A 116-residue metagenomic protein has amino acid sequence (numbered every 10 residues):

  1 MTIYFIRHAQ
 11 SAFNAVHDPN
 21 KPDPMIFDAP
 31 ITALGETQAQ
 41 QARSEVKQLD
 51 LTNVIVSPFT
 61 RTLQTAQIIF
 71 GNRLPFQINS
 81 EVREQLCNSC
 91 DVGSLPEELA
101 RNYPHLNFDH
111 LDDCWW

Functional and structural regions predicted by a protein language model:
T2-L74, I78, R101-N102: Active-site-proximal alpha-helix that buttresses catalytic centers in soluble enzyme cores
A15, A33, E84, F108-D113: Generic structural "secondary-structure junction" signal
F27-P30, C90-S94: Alpha-helix N-cap and loop-to-helix initiation/capping positions
L63, G93-P96: Short, surface-exposed alpha-helical segments at coil->helix boundaries
L74-V92, L111-W116: A short, structured active-site edge motif that brings together acidic residues
P96, A100-W116: Histidine/lysine/aspartate-rich catalytic loop segments that bind and position anionic ligands
